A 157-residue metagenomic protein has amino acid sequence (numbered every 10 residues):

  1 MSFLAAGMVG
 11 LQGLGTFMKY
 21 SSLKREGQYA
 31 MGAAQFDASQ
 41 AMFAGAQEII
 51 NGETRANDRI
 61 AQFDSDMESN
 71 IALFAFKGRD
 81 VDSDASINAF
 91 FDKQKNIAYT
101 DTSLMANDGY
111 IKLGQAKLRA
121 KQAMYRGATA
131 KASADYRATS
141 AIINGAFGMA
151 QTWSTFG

Functional and structural regions predicted by a protein language model:
M1-A6: Feature marks short, highly hydrophobic, charge-poor N-terminal signal-anchor/signal peptide-like helices that anchor
G7-G157: Glycine-/small-residue-biased sites that favor an extended, beta-strand-like backbone and mark sterically tight motif
